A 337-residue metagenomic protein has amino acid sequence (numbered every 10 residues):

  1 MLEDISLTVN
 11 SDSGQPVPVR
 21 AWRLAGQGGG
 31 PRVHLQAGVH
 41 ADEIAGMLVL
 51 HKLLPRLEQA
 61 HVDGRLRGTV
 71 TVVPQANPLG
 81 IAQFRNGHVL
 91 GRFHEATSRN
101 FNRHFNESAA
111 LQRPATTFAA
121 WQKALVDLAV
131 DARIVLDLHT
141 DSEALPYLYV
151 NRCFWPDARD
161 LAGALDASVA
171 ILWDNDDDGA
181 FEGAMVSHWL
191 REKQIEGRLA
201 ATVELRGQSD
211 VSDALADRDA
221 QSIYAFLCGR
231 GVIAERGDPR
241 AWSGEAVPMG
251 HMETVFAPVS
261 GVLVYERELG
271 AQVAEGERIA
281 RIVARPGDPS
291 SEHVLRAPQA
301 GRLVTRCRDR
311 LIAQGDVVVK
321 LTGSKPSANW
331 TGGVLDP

Functional and structural regions predicted by a protein language model:
M1-P337: Structured catalytic-domain cores with a bias toward divalent-metal coordination
